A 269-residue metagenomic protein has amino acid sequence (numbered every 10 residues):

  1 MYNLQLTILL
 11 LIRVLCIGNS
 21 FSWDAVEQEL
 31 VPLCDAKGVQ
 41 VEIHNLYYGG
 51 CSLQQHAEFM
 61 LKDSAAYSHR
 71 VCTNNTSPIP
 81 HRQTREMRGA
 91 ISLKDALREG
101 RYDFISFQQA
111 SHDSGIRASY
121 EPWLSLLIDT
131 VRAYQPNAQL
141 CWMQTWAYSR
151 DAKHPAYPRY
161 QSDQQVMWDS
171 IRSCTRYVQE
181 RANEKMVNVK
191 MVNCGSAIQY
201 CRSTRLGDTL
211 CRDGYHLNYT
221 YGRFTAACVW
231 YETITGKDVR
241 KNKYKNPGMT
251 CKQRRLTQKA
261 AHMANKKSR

Functional and structural regions predicted by a protein language model:
M1-Y48, E58, A65-S68, N242-R269: N-terminal secretory targeting modules
D24-E121: Conserved SGNH/GDSL esterase-like catalytic core that processes O-acyl groups on lipids and polysaccharides
C34-K37, Q135, I234-T235: A broad structural signal for alpha-helix termini and local helix breaks/kinks
G89-Y219, E232, K241: Alpha-helical cap/lid subdomain in secreted, periplasmic, or secretory-pathway luminal O-acyl-processing enzymes
T209-L210, G214-R269: Conserved catalytic region of serine esterases and O-acyltransferases that act on ester linkages in lipids
